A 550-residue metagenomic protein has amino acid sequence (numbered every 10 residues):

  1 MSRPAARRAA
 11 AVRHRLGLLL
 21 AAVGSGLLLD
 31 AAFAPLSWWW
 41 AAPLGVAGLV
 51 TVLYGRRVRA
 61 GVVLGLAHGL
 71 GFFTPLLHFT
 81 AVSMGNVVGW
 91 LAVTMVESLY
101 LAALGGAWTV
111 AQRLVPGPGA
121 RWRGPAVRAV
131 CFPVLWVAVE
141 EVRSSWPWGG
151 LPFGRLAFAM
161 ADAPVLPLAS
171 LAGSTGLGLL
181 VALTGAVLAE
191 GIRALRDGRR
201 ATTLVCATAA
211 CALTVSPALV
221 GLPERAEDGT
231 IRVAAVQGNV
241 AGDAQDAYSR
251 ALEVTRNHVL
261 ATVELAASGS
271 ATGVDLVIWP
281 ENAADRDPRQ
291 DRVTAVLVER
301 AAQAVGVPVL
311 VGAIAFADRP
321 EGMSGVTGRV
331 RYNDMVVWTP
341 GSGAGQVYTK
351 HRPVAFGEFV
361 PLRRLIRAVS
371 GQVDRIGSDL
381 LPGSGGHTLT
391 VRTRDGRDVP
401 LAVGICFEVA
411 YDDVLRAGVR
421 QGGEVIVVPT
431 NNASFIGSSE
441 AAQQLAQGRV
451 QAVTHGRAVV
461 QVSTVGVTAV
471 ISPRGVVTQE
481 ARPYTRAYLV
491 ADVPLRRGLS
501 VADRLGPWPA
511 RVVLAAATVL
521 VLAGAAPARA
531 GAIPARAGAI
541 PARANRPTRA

Functional and structural regions predicted by a protein language model:
S2-G221, G437, G448-Q451, S463-R474 (+3 more regions): Membrane-embedded alpha-helical bundles of multi-pass enzymes that act on lipidic or dolichyl-linked glycan substrates
A9, R13, Q112-V127, R196-T202 (+5 more regions): Intrinsically disordered, low-complexity coil segments
G221-L505, P509: Soluble catalytic domains of enzymes that build or remodel membrane lipids, polysaccharides, and related
V519-A550: Juxtamembrane interface at the cytosolic side of transmembrane helices
